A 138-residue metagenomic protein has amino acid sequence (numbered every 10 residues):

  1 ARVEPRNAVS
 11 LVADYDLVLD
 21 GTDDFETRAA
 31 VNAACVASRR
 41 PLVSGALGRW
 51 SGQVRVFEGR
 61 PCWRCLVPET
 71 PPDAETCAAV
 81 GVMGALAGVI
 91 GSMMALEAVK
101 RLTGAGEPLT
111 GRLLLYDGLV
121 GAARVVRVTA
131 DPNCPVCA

Functional and structural regions predicted by a protein language model:
A1-V3: Conserved acidic residues
R6-A138: Glycine-rich phosphate/adenylate-binding loop
